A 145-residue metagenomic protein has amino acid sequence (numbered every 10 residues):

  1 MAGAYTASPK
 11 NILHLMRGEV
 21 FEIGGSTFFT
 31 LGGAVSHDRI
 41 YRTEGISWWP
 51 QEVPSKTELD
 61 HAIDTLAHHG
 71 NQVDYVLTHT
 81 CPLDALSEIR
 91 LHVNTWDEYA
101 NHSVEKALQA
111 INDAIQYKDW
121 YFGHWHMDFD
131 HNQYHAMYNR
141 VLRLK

Functional and structural regions predicted by a protein language model:
M1, G18, H124-M127: Short, polar loop motifs at secondary-structure junctions
M1-A7, N132-Y134: Short, aromatic/basic amphipathic alpha-helical patches
G3, K10, I23-H102: Active-site-proximal loop/helix segment associated with metal-binding centers of metalloenzymes
T6-I12, H68-Q72, A110-D119: A structural motif corresponding to the C-terminal end of an alpha-helix and its immediate exit/capping segment
I12-M16, M137: A conserved beta-strand/loop element that lines the FAD pocket in flavoprotein oxidoreductases
R17-G24, D130: Short acidic-hydrophobic surface loop/beta-edge motif
D84-K145: Conserved beta-sheet core of the metallophosphoesterase superfamily
